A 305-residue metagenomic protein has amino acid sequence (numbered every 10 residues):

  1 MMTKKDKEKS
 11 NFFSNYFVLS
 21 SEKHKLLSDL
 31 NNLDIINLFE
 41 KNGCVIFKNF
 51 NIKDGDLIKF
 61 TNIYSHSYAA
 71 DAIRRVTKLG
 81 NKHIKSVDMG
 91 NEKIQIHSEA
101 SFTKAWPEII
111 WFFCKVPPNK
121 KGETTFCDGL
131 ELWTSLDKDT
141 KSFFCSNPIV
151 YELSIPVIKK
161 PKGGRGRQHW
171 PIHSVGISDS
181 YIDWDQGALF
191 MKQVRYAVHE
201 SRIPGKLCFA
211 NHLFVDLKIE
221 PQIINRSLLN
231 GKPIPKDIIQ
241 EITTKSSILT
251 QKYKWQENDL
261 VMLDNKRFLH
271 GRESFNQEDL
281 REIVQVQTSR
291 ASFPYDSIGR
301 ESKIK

Functional and structural regions predicted by a protein language model:
M1-A100: N-terminal non-catalytic cap/leader segment that marks the start of a structured domain
M2-L26, G80-H83, G90-I96, A105-K305: Active-site environment of non-heme Fe oxygenases that use a 2-His-1-carboxylate facial triad
